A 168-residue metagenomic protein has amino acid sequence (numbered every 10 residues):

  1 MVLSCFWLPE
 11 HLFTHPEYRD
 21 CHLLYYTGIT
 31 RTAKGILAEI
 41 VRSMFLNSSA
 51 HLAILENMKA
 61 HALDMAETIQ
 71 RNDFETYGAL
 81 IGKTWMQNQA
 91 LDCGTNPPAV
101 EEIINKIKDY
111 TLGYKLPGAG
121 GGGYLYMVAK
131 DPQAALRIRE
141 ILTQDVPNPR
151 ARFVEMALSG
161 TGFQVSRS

Functional and structural regions predicted by a protein language model:
M1-K115, Y126-S168: C-terminal nucleotide
G118-G123: Short Gly/Ser/Thr- and Asp/Glu-enriched loop/turn motifs at secondary-structure junctions
